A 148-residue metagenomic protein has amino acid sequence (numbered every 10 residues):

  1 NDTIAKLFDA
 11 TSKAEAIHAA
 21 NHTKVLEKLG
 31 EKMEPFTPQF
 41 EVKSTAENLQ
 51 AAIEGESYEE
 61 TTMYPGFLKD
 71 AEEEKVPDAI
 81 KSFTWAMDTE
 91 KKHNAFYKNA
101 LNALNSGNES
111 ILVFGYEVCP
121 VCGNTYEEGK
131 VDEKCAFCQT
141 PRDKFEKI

Functional and structural regions predicted by a protein language model:
N1-I148: Non-heme di-metal
